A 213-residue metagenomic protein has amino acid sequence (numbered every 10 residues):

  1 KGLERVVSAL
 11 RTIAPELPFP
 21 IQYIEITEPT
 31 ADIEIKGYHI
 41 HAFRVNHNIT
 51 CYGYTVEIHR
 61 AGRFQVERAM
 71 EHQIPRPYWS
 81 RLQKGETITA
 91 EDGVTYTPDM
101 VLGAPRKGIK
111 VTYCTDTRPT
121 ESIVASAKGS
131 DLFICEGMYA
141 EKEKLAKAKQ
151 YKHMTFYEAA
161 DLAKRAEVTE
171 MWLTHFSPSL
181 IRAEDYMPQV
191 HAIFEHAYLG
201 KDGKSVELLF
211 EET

Functional and structural regions predicted by a protein language model:
K1-E25: Active-site HxH/HxHxD metal-binding segment of metal-dependent hydrolases
L3, T12, E16, A69-E71 (+4 more regions): Pre-active-site segment of Zn-dependent metallo-hydrolases
I13, A31-D32, L102-G103, Q189: Short secondary-structure boundary/capping segments
P20-Y23, I40, H196-A197: Generic structural signal for residues in well-ordered beta-strands
I24, P29-D32, G85-E86, E91-G93 (+1 more regions): Glycine-centered loop/turn motifs
I26-T30, P119-T213: Binuclear metal-ion centers of metallo-dependent hydrolases, dominated by the metallo-beta-lactamase
I33-G37: Short coil-to-beta-strand transition motifs
Y38-Y113, T117-A125, L132-I134: Active-site-proximal loop/helix segment associated with metal-binding centers of metalloenzymes
